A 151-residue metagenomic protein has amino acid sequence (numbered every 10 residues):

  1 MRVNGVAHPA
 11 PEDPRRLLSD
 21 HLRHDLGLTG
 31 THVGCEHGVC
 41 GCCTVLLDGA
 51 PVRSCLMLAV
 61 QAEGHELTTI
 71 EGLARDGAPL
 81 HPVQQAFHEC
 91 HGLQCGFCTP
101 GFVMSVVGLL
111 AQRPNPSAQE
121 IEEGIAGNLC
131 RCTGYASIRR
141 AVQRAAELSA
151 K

Functional and structural regions predicted by a protein language model:
M1-K151: Signature of N-terminal electron-transfer/Fe-S-associated modules in redox systems
